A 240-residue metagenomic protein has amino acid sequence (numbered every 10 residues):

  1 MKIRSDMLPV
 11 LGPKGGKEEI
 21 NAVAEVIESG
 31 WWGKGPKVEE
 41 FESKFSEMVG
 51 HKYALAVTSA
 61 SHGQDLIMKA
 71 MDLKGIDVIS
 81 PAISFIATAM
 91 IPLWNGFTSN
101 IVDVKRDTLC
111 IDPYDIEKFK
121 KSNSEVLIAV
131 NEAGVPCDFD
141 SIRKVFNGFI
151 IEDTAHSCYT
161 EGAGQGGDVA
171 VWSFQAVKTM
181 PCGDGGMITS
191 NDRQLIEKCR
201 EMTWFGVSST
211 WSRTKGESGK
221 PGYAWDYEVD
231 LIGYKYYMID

Functional and structural regions predicted by a protein language model:
M1-W32, P36, G148, E228-D230: N-terminal "arm"/small-domain region of PLP-dependent enzymes with the aminotransferase-like
G12-P13, D103, E132, L231: Conserved donor-binding loops in enzymes that form glycosidic bonds
W31-D77, M90-N95, I101-D103: Phosphate-binding glycine-rich loop
K34, V38, A60-Q64, F85-T88 (+3 more regions): Conserved donor sugar-nucleotide recognition element shared by glycan-biosynthetic enzymes
K69-C158: PLP-dependent aminotransferase-like
S157-D240: Active-site region of PLP-dependent enzymes
